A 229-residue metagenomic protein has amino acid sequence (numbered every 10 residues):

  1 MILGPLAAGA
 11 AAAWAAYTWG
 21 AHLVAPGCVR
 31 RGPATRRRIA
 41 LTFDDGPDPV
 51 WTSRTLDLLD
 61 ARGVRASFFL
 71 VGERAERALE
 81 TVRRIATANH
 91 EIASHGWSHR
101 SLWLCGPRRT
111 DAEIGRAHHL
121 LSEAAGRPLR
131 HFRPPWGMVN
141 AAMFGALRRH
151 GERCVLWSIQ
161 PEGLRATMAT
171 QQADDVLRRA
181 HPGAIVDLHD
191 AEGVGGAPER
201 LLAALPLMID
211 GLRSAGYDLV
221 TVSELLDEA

Functional and structural regions predicted by a protein language model:
M1-W19: Hydrophobic alpha-helical topogenic segments used for membrane insertion/localization
Y17-W103, R109, E113, L120 (+2 more regions): Active-site beta->alpha N-cap acidic-glycine motif
D44, L59, F68, I92 (+4 more regions): Divalent metal-coordination and catalytic microenvironments
G46, V71-E73, W97, P134-G137 (+3 more regions): Active-site beta-loop-alpha junctions enriched in small/polar residues
A93-G96, V155-S158, I185-A191: Short beta-strands and strand-loop turn motifs
L104-G126, M143-A146, H150-R153, A173-V176: Soluble catalytic domains of enzymes that build or remodel membrane lipids, polysaccharides, and related
M138, M143-R179, Y217-E228: His/Asp/Glu-enriched short active-site or ligand-binding loop at hydrolase and phosphoryl-transfer sites
L177-L226: Catalytic grooves of carbohydrate-active enzymes
